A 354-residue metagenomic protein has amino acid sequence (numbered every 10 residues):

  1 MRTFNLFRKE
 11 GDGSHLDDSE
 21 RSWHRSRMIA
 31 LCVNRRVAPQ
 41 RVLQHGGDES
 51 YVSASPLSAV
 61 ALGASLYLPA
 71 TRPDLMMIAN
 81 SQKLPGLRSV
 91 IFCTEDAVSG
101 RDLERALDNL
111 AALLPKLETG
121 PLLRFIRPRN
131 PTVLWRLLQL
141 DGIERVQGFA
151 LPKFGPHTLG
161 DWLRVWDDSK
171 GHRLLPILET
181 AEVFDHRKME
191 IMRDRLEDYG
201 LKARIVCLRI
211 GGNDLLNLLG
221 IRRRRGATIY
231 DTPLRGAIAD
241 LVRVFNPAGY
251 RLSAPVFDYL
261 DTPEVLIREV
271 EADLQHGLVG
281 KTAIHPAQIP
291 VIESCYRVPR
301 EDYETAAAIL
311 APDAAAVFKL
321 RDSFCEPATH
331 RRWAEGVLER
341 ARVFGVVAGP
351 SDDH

Functional and structural regions predicted by a protein language model:
R2-H354: Expand to "…catalyze enediolate/carbanion chemistry for C-C bond making/breaking, isomerization, decarboxylation
